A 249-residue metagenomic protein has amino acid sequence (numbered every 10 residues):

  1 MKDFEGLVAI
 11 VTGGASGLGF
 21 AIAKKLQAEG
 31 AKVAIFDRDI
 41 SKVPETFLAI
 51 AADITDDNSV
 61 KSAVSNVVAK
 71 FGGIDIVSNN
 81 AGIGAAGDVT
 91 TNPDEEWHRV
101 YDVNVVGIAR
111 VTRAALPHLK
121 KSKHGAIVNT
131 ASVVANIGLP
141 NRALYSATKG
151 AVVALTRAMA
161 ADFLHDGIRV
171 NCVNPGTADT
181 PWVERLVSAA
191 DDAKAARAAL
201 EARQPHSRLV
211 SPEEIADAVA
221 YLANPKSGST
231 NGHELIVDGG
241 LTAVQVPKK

Functional and structural regions predicted by a protein language model:
D88-V89, P93-Y101, I127, L200: Substrate-binding pocket helix/loop in short-chain dehydrogenase/reductase
T90, I137-A143, H165-D166, S207 (+1 more regions): Active-site loop immediately N-terminal to the catalytic Tyr-X3-Lys motif of short-chain dehydrogenase/reductase
T112, T148, T156: Active-site helix of classical SDR
S132: Residue(s) in the substrate-gating loop at a strand-loop-helix junction that position the organic substrate next
I137, N231-K249: Short C-terminal tail/terminal secondary-structure segment of NAD(P)H-dependent dehydrogenase/reductase domains
L164, R169, T230-G232: Short, small/polar-rich loop/turn modules that mediate ligand/substrate recognition or access, typified
C172, T180, K194-T230, V237-G239: C-terminal helical subdomain
